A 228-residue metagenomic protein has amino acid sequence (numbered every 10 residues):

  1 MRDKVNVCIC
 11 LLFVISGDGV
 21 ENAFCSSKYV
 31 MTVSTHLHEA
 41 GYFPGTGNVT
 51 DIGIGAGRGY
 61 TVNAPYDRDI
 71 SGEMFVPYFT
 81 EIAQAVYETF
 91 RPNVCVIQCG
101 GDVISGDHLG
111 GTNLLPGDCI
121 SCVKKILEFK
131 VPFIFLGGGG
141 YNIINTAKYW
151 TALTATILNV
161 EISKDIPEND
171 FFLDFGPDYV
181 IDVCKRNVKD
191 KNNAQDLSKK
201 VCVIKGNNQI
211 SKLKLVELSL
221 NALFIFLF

Functional and structural regions predicted by a protein language model:
M1-F228: A general "terminal functional-core" signal
